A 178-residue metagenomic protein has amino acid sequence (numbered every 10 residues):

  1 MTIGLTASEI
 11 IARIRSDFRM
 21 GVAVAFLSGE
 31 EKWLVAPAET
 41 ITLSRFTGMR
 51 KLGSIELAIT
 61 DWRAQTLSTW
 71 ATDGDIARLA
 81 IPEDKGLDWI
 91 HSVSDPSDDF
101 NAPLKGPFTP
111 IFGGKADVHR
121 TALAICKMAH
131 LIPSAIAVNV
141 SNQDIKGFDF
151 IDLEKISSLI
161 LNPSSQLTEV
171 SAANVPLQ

Functional and structural regions predicted by a protein language model:
M1-Q178: Catalytic domains of riboflavin
